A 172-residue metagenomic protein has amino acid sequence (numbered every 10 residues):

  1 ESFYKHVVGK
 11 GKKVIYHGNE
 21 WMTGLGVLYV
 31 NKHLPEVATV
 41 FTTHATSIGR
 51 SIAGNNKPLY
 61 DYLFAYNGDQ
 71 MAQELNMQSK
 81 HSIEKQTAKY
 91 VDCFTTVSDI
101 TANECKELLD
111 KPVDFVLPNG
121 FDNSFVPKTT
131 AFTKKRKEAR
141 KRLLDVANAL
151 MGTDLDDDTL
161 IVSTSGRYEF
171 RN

Functional and structural regions predicted by a protein language model:
E1-N172: Catalytic cores of nucleotide-sugar-dependent glycosyltransferases that transfer UDP/GDP/TDP-activated
